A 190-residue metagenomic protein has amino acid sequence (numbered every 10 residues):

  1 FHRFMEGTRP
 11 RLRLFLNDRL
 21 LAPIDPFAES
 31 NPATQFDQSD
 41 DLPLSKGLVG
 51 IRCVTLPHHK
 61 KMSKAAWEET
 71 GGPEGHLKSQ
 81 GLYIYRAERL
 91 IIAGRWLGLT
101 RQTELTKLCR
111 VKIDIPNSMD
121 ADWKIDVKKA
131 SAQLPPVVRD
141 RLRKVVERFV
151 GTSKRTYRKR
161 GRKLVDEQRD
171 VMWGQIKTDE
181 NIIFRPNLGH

Functional and structural regions predicted by a protein language model:
F1-N17: ATP-binding catalytic core of ATPases
R19-L21: Short, internal active-site loops enriched in acidic
P23-P26, S30-H190: Charged regulatory segments coupled to nucleotide-binding catalytic modules in large multidomain enzymes
